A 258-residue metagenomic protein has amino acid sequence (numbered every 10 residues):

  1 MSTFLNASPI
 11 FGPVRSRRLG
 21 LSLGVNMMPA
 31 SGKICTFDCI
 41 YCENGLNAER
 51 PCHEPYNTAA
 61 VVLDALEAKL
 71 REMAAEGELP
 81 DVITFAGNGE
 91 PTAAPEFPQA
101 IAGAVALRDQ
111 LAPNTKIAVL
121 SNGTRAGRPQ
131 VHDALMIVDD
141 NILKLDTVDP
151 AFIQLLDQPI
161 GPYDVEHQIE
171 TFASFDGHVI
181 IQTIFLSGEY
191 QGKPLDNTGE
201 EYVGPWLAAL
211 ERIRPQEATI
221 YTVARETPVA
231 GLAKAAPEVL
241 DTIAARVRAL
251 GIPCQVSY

Functional and structural regions predicted by a protein language model:
M1-R18, R50, D64, R71 (+1 more regions): Auxiliary Fe-S-binding modules of radical SAM enzymes
R18-D64: Canonical Radical SAM [4Fe-4S] cluster-binding loop centered on the CxxxCxxC motif and its immediate flanking residues
S22-G24, V82, I142, I180: Short hydrophobic-acidic sequence motifs that mark active-site Asp/Glu residues
V25, D64-E72, A100-L107, L207: Short, well-ordered amphipathic alpha-helices
G32, E90-P91: Short strand->helix junction
G45-V82, P95-Q99: Conserved alpha-helical substructure of the radical SAM core
I83-N88: Short glycine-rich or small-residue beta-strand-to-loop segments that form or flank ligand, phosphate, metal/Fe-S
A93-A233: Conserved AdoMet/S-adenosylmethionine-binding subsite of the radical SAM
